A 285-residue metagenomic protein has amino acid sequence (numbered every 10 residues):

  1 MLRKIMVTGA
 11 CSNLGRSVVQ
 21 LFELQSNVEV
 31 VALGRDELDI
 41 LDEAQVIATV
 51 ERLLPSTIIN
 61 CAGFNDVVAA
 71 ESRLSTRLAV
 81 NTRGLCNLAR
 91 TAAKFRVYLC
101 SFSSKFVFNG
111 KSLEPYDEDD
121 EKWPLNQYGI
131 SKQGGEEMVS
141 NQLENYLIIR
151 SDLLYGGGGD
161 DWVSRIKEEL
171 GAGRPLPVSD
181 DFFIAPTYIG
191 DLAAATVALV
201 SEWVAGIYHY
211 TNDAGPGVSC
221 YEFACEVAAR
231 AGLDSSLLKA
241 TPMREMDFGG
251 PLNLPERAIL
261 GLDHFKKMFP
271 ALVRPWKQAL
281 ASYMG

Functional and structural regions predicted by a protein language model:
R3-E23: N-terminal Rossmann NAD(P)H-binding glycine-rich loop of SDR-like oxidoreductase domains
L41, T76-N87, K122, I130-Q133: Glycine-rich NAD(P)-binding loop of the Rossmann-fold in SDR/ketoreductase-type enzymes
E43-V80: NAD(P)H-binding glycine-rich loop region in Rossmannoid oxidoreductase-like domains and their noncatalytic homologs
C86-L125: Conserved Rossmann-fold NAD(P)-dependent oxidoreductase catalytic core, especially the SDR/UDP-sugar
E137-I184, I189-D191: NAD(P)-dependent short-chain dehydrogenase/reductase
V178-F183, H209-G217, M268: Glycine-rich Rossmann NAD(P)(H)-binding loop
E202-G250: Mid/C-terminal beta-alpha module of Rossmann-like enzyme folds, strongest in SDR-family dehydrogenases/epimerases
S219-C225, M243-Y283: Conserved C-terminal active-site "lid" loop/helix of NAD(P)H-dependent oxidoreductases that clamps the redox cofactor
